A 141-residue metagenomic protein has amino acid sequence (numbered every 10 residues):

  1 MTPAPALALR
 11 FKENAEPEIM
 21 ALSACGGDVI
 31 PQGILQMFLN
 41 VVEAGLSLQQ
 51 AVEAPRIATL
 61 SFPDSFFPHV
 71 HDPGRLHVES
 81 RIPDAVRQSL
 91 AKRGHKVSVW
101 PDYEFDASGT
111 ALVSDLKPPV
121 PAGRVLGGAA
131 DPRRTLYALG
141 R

Functional and structural regions predicted by a protein language model:
M1-Y103: Proteins synthesized as precursors that undergo proteolytic processing into mature forms
H77-R141: Cofactor-centric catalytic regions
